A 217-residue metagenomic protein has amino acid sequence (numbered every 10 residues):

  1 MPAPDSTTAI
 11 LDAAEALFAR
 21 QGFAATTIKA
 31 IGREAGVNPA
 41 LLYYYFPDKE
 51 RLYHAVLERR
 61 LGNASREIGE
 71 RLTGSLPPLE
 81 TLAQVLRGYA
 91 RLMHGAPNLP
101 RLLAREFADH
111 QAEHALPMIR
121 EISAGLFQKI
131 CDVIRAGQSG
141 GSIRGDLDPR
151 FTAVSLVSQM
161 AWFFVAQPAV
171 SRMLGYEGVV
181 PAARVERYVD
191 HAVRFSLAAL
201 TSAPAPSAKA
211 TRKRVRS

Functional and structural regions predicted by a protein language model:
S6-A14, I31, V56-R60, A64 (+1 more regions): Generic hydrophobic, amphipathic alpha-helix propensity
A9, L17-R51, A55: Helix-turn-helix
I10-F18, Y89, S196: Short hydrophobic clusters on alpha-helical segments that form packing/core surfaces in small helical domains
L11, Y53, L57, L61 (+4 more regions): Amphipathic, non-transmembrane alpha-helical scaffold segments
Y53, G95-P117, Q167-G175: Amphipathic alpha-helical segments used for helix-helix packing
G69-R101, P149-L156, E186-V189, A205: Hydrophobic alpha-helical connector segments
E80, P117-I122, S139-S155, R187 (+1 more regions): All-alpha amphipathic helical-bundle segments outside canonical DNA-binding/catalytic cores that form hydrophobic
G88-R91, G95, A124-G140, S158-S217: C-terminal peripheral helix-coil segments that are non-catalytic and often amphipathic
